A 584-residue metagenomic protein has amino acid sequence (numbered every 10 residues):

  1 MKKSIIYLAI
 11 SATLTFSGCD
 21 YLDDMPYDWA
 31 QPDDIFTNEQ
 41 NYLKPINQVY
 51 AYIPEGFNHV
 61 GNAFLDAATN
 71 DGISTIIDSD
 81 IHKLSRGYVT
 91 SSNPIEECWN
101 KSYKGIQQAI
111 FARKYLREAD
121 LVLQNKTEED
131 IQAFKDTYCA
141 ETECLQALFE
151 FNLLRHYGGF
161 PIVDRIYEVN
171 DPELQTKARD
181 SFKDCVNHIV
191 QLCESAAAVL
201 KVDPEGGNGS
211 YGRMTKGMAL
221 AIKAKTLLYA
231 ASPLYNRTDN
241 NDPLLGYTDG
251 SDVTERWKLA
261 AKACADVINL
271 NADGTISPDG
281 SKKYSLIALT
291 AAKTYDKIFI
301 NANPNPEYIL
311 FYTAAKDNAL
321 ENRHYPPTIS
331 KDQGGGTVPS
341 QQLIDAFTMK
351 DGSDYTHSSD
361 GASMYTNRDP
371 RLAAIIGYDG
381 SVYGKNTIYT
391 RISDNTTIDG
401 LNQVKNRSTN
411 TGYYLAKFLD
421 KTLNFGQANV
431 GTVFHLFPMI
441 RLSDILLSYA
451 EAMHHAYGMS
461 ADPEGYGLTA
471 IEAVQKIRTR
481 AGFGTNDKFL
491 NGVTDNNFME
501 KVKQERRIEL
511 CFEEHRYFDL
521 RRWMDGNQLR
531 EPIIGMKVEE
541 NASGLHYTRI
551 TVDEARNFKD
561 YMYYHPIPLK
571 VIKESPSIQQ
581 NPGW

Functional and structural regions predicted by a protein language model:
K2-L8: Sec-dependent signal peptide recognition, specifically the positively charged N-region followed immediately by
K3, T15-Q40, I189, A224 (+3 more regions): Bacterial Sec-dependent N-terminal signal peptides
L8-T15: Bacterial N-terminal signal peptides
C19-Y21, S102-G105, H188-V190, A291-M349 (+5 more regions): Long, intrinsically disordered, low-complexity segments
D20-I81, G158-F160, D164, S195 (+3 more regions): An aromatic- and glycine-enriched ligand-binding surface/loop that stacks and positions planar moieties
N38-E39, L43-E55, D78-Y157, P172-Y211 (+6 more regions): Conserved, well-structured interaction surfaces
I166-Y167, T176-F182, L234-A261, G431-R441 (+1 more regions): Acidic, serine/threonine/proline-rich low-complexity intrinsically disordered regions
L372, S443, A450, V502 (+1 more regions): Hydrophobic, well-ordered secondary-structure elements that form the walls of internal hydrophobic environments
